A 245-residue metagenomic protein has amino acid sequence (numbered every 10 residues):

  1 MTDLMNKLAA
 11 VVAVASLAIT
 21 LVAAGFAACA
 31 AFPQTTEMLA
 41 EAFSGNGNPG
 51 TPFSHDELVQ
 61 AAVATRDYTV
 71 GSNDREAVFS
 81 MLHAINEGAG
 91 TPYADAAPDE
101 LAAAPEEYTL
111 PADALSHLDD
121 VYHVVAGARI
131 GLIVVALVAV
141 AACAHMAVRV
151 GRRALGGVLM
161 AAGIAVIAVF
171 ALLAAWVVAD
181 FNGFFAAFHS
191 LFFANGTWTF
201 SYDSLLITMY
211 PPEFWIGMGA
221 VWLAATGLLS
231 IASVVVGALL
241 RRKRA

Functional and structural regions predicted by a protein language model:
M1-E37: Hydrophobic secretory-pathway targeting helix
M1-V11, I133-F185, I231-A245: Juxtamembrane interface at the cytosolic side of transmembrane helices
T2-V12, A114-G127, R152-V158, M209-P212: Membrane-interfacial loop-to-transmembrane-helix junctions in polytopic alpha-helical membrane proteins
V14-A28, V221-V236: N-terminal type II signal-anchor transmembrane helix that functions as the membrane-insertion/stop-transfer segment
V22-E76: Aromatic-rich transmembrane-lumenal/periplasmic boundary elements in polytopic membrane proteins
N73-V134, P212-L223: Individual transmembrane alpha-helix segments
V178-Y202: Juxtamembrane non-transmembrane "cap" segments at the membrane-aqueous interface of multi-pass membrane proteins
A194-I216: Short, membrane-exposed interhelical loops at transmembrane-helix boundaries
